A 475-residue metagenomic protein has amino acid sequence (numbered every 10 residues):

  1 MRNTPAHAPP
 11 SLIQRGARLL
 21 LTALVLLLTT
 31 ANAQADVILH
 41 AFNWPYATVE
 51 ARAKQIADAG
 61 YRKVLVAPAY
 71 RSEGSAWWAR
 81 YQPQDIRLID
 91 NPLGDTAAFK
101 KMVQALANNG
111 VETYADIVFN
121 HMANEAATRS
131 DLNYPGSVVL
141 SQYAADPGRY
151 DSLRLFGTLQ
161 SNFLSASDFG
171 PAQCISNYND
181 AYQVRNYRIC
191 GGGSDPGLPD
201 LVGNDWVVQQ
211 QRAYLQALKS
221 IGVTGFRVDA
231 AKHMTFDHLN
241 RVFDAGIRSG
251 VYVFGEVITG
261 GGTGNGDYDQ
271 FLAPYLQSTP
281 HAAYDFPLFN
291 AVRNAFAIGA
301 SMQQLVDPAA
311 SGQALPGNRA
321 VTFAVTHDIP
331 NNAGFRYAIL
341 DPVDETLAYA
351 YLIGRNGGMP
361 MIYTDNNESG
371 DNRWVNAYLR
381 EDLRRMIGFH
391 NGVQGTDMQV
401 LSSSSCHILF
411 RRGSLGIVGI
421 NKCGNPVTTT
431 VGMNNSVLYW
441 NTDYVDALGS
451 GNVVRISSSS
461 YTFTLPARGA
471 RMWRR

Functional and structural regions predicted by a protein language model:
R2-L20: Bacterial N-terminal signal peptides that target proteins for export
L21-L26: Hydrophobic helical h-region of N-terminal Sec-dependent signal peptides in bacterial secretory/periplasmic proteins
L28-T30: N-terminal signal peptide c-region/cleavage motif recognized by signal peptidases
Q34-T48, S194-G203: Boundary/entry segment of secreted carbohydrate-active catalytic domains
D36-I38, W44, E50-A57, P68 (+5 more regions): Active-site-proximal helices and loops of the catalytic beta/alpha 8
S72-M102, Q142, R149-R154, L159-P199: Aromatic- and acidic-residue-enriched carbohydrate-binding clefts of CAZyme catalytic domains
A126-A145, R149-Y150, F243-E256: A short alpha/beta connector and helix-capping loop motif
G203-Y214: Alpha-helical scaffold elements lining the catalytic groove of polysaccharide deacetylases
